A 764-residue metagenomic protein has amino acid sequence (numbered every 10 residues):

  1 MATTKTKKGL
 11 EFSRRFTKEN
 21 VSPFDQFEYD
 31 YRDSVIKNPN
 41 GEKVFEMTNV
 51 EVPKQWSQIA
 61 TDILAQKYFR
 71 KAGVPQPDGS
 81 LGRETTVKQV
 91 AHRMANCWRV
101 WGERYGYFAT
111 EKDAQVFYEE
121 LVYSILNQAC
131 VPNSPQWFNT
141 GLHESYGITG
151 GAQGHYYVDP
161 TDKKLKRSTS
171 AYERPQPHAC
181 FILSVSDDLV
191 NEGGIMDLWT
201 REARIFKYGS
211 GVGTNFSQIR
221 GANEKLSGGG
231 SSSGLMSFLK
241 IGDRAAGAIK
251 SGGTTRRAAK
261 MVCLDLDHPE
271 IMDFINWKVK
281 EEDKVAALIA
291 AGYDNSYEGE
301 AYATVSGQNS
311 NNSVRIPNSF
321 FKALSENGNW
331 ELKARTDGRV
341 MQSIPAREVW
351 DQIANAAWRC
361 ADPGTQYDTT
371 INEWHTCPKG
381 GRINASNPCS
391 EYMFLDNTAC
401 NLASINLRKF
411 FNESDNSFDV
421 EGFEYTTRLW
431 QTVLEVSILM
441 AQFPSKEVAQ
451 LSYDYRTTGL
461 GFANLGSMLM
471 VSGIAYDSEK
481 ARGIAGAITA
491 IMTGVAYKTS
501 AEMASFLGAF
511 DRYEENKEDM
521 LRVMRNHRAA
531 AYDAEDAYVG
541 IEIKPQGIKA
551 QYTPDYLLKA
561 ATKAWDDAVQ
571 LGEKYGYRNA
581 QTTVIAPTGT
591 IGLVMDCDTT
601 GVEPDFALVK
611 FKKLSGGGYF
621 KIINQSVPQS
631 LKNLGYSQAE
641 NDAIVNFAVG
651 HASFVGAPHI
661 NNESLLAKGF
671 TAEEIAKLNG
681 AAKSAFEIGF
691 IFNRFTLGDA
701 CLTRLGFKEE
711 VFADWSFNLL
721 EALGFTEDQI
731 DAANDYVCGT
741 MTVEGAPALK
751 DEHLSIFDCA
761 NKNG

Functional and structural regions predicted by a protein language model:
M1-G764: Extended catalytic cores of very large enzyme megasubunits
